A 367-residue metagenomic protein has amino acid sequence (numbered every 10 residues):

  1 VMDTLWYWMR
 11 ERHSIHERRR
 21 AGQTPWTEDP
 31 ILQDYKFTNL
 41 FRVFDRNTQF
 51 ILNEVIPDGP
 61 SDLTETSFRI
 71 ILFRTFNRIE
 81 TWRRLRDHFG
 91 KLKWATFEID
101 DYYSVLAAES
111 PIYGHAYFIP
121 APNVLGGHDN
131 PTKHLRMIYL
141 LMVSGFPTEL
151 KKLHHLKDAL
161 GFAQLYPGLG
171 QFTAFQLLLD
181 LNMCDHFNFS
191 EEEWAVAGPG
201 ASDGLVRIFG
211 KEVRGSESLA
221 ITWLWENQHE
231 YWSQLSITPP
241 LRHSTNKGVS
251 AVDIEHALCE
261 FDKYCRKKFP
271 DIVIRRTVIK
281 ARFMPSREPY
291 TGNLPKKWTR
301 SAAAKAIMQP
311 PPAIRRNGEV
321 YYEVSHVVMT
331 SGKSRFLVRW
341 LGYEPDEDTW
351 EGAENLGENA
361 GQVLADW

Functional and structural regions predicted by a protein language model:
V1-G127: Structure-specific DNA junction-binding interface
V1-Q49, N53, N130-T132, M137-D158 (+1 more regions): C-terminal accessory module of base-excision DNA glycosylases/AP lyases that mediates lesion recognition and DNA
L72-N77, D180-M183, Y343-E344: Short, solvent-exposed loop/turn segments at secondary-structure junctions
R78-R83, C184-F187, D346-E347: Short catalytic/ligand-binding loop motif for oxyanion handling, primarily in non-cytosolic enzymes, centered on
Y166-P167: Acyl activation and transfer enzymes in specialized metabolism, enriched for ANL adenylate-forming modules
K305-W367: Long, charged, low-complexity intrinsically disordered regions
